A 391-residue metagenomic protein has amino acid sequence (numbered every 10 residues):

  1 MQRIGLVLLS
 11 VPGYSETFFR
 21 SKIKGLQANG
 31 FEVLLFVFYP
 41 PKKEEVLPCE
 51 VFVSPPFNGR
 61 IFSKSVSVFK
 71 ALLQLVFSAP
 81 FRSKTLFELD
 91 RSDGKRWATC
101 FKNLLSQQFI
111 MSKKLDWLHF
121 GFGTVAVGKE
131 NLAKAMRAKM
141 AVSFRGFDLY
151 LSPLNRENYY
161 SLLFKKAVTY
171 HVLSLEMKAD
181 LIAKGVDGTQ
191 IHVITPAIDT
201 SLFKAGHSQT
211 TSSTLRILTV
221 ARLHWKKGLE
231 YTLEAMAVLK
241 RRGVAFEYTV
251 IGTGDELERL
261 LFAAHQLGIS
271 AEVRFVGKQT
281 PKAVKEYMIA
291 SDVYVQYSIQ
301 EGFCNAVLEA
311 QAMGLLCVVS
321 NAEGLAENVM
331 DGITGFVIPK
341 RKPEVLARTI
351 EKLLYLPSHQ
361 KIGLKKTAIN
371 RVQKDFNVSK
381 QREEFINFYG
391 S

Functional and structural regions predicted by a protein language model:
T17, S21, L215, T219-V238 (+3 more regions): A conserved mid-protein helix/loop that constitutes part of the nucleotide-sugar donor-binding site
E176, A197: Carbohydrate-associated surface elements
L261-Q279: Nucleotide-activated donor-binding/catalytic signature segment of Leloir-type glycosyltransferases, i.e., the conserved
E272, H359-D375, Q381-N387: A short, well-ordered alpha-helix in the C-terminal region of glycosyltransferases
K278-Q279, E286-S291: Short alpha-helical donor nucleotide-sugar binding micro-motif in glycosyltransferases
I299: Aromatic "clamp/platform" in nucleotide-sugar-dependent glycosyltransferases that forms part of the donor/acceptor
L316-V319, V329: Short hydrophobic beta-strand element within catalytic cores of glycosyltransferases and related nucleotide-activated
D331-G332, F336-P343, K352-S358: Conserved acidic donor-binding segment of nucleotide-sugar-dependent glycosyltransferases
